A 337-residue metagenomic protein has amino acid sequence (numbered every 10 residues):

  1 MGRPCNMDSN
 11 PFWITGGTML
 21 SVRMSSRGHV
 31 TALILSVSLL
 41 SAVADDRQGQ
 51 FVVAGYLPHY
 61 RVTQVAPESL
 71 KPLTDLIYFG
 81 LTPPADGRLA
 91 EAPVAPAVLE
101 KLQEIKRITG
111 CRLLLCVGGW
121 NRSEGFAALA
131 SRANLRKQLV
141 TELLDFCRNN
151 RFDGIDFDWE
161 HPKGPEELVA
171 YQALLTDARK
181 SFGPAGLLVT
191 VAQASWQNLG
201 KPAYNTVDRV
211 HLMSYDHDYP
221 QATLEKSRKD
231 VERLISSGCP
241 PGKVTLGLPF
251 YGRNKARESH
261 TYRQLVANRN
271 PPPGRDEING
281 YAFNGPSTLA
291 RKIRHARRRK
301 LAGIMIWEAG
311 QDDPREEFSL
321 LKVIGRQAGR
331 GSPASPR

Functional and structural regions predicted by a protein language model:
H29-S38: Bacterial N-terminal signal peptides
D45-L143, C147, T223-E225, S319 (+1 more regions): Glycan-recognition patch characteristic of GH18 chitinases/ENGases and related GlcNAc/peptidoglycan-binding proteins
A54, A85-A97, H161-I278: Substrate-binding surface in catalytic domains of secreted glycosidases
L76, L115, F157, V210 (+3 more regions): Conserved, mostly hydrophobic/aromatic
A133-I155, L174-D177, S181, W196-A203: An active-site-proximal structural segment forming one wall of the substrate-binding cleft that immediately precedes
E142-L168, S214-D216, M305: Active-site groove signature of glycoside hydrolases
P241-K300, P314-R337: Glycan-binding loop/region signatures in secreted carbohydrate-active enzymes
